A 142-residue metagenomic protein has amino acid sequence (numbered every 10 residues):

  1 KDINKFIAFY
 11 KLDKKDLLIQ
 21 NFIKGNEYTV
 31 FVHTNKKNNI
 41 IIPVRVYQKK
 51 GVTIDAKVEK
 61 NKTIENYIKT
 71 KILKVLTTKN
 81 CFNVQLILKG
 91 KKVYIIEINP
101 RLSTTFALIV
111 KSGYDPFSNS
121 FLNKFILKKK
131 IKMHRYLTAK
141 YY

Functional and structural regions predicted by a protein language model:
D2-L76, I87-L88, K92-Y94: Phosphate-binding site of ATP-dependent enzymes
Y47-V58, N99-S112: Glycine-rich phosphate/pyrophosphate-binding beta-alpha loops
K71-I72, L108, S120: Residues within well-ordered alpha helices
V75-L108: Conserved metal-phosphate-binding beta-hairpin within the catalytic cores of diverse ATP-dependent phosphoryl-transfer
L76-T77, G113, F125-I126: Glycine-centered helix-boundary capping/hinge motifs
K89, N119-Y142: Peripheral (often C-terminal) accessory segments that flank ATP-dependent C-N-forming ligase machineries
